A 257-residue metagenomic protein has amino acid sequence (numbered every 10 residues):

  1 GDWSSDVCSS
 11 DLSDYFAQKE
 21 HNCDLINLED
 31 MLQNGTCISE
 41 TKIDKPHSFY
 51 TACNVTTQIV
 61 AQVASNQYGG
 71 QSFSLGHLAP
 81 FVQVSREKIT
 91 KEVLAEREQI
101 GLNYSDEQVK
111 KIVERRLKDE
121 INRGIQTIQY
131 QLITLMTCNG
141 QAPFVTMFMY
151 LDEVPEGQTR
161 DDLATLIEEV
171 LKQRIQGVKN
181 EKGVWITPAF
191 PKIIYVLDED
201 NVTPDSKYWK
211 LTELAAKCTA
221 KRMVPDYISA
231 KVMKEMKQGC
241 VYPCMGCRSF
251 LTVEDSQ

Functional and structural regions predicted by a protein language model:
G1-Q257: Conserved catalytic cores of very large enzyme subunits
